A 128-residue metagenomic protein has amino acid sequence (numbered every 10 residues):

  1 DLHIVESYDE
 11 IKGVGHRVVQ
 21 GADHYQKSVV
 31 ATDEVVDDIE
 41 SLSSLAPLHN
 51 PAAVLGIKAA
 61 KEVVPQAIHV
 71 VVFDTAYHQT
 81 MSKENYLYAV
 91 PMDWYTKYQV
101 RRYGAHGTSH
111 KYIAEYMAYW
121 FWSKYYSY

Functional and structural regions predicted by a protein language model:
H3-H49, V70, Y77-N85: Short beta-strand-loop/turn "lid" adjacent to the catalytic site in phosphate-handling enzymes
N50, V54-K58, E62-Y128: ATP-dependent carbohydrate kinase catalytic cores
